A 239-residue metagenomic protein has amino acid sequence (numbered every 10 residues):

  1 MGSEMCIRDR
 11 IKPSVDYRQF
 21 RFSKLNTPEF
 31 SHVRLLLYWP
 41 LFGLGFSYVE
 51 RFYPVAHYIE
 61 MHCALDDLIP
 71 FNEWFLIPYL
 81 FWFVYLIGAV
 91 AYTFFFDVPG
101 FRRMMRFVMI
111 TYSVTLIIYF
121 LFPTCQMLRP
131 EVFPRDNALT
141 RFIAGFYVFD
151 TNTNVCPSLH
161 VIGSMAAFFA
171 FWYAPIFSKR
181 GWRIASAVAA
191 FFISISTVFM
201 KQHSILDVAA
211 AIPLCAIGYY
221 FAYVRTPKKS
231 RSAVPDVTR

Functional and structural regions predicted by a protein language model:
M1-I7: Short, small-residue-biased leader/transition segments that mark boundaries at the very start of proteins
R8-L86, E131-P134, I143: N-terminal transmembrane-helix/juxtamembrane module of multi-pass inner/ER membrane proteins
P40, P78-Y85, L159-G163, A209-P213: Membrane-embedded alpha-helical segments of multi-pass membrane proteins, especially the transmembrane helices
G43-Y48, Y112-L121, V188-V198: Aromatic-anchored segments of alpha-helical transmembrane domains
R51-A64, F94-F177, G181, K229-D236: Membrane-interface loops
Y85-A89, S164-A170, V188-S196: Hydrophobic, membrane-inserted alpha-helices
V132-F133, T151-C156, F192-Y219: Interfacial helix-loop-helix junctions of multi-pass membrane proteins
S204, A210-R239: C-terminal membrane module of polytopic membrane proteins
